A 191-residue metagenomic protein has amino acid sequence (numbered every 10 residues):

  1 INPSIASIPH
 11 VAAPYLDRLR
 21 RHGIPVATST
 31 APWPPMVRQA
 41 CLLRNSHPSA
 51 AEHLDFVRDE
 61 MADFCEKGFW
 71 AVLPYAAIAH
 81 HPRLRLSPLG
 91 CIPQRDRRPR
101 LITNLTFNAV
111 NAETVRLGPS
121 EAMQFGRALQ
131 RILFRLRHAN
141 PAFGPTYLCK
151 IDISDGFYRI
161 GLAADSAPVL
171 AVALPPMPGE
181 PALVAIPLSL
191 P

Functional and structural regions predicted by a protein language model:
I1-S49: Non-catalytic, polymerase-adjacent accessory regions of viral genome-replication enzymes
A12, V57-R58: Generic non-transmembrane alpha-helix signal with a bias for helix starts/N-cap capping motifs
S49, M61, C65-P191: Catalytic-core region of right-hand nucleic acid polymerases
A50-L54: Amphipathic alpha-helical protein-protein interaction segments
